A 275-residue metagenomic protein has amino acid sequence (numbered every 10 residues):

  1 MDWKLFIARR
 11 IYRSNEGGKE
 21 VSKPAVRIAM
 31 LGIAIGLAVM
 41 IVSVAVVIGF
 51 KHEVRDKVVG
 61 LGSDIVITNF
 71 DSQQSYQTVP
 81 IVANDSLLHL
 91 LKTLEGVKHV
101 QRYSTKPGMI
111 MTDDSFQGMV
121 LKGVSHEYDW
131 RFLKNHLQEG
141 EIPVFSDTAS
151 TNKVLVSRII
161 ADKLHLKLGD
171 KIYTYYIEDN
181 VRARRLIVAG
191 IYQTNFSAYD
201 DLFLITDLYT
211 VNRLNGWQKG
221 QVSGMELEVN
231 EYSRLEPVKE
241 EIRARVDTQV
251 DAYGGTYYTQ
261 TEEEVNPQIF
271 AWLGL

Functional and structural regions predicted by a protein language model:
M1-L37: N-terminal Sec/SRP start-transfer signal
F6, R10-R13, H52, D56-V59 (+2 more regions): Short amphipathic alpha-helical coupling elements at transmembrane boundaries
P24-A25, A38-S63: Alpha-helical transmembrane segments
F50-E53, L87, V238-E241: Hydrophobic side chains in well-ordered alpha-helices
K51-N84: Membrane-interface junction motifs in transport/secretion proteins
V58, L90-L94, I242, V246: Hydrophobic C-terminal alpha-helix "anchor/cap" residues
P80-I81, D85-G220: A structural signal for hydrophobic secondary-structure junctions, strongest on transmembrane helix-loop-helix units
I177-I187, I191-L275: Mechanotransmission and gating elements of multispan inner-membrane complexes involved in transport and envelope
